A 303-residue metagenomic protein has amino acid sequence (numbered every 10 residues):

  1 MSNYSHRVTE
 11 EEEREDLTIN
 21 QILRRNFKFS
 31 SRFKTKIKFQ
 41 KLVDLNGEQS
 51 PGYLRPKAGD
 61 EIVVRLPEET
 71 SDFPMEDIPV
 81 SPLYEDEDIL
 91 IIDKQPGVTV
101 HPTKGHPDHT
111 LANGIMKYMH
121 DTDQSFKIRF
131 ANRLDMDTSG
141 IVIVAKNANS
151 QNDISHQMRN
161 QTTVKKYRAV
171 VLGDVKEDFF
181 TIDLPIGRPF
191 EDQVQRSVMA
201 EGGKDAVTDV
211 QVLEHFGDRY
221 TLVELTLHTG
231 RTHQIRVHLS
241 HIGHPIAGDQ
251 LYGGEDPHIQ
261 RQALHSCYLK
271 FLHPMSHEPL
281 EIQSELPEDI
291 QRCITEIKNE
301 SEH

Functional and structural regions predicted by a protein language model:
M1-F180, F190, Q291-E296: RNA pseudouridine synthases
S50, F130-N132, L213, G253 (+1 more regions): Short, solvent-exposed loop/turn elements at beta->coil junctions and helix N-caps that rim active or binding pockets
P51-R55, E224, R261: Short, surface-exposed secondary-structure edge patches
P79, V194-A200, E255-H258: Short, P/G- and charge-enriched loop/turn segments at secondary-structure junctions
P82, V171, D209-V212, I246: Conserved hydrophobic positions within beta-strands
D108, V164, R168-L172, H241-D256: Flexible glycine-rich active-site/ligand-binding loops centered on an Asp-His dyad
Q124-S155, V164, R168, L184-I242 (+1 more regions): The conserved catalytic core of RNA pseudouridine synthases
A247-P274: RNA substrate-recognition surfaces in RNA-acting enzymes
